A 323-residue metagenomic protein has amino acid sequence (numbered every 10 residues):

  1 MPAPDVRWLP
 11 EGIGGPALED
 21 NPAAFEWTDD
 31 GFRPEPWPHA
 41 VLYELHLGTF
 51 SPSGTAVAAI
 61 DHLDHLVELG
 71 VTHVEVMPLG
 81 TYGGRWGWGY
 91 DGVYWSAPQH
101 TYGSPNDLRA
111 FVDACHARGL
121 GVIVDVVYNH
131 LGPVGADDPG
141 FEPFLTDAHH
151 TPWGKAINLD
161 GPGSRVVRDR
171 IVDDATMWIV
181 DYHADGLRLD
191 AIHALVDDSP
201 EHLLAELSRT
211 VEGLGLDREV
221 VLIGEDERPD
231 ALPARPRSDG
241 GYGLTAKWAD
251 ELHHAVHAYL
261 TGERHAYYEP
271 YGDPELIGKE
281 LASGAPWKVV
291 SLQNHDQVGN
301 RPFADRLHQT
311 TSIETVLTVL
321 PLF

Functional and structural regions predicted by a protein language model:
M1-Y43, S51, H65: The feature marks proteins involved in alpha-glucan
H39, G70-T72, H116-L120, D125 (+4 more regions): Short, well-ordered coil/turn segments that N-cap beta-strands
Y43-V57, D91-P105, T151-D169, A191-E201 (+1 more regions): The substrate-binding groove and active-site-proximal loops of carbohydrate-active enzymes, especially glycoside
L45, L66, V76, W95 (+7 more regions): Conserved, mostly hydrophobic/aromatic
S53-L66, G163-D181, T315-L322: Short, acidic/polar
H65-A110, L131, D138-P143: Aromatic-lined carbohydrate-binding/catalytic grooves of carbohydrate-active enzymes
L131-Y242, D250-E251, Y259: Active-site neighborhood of glycoside hydrolase catalytic domains
L204, S208-F323: Conserved alpha/beta catalytic core and glycan-binding cleft of carbohydrate-active enzymes
